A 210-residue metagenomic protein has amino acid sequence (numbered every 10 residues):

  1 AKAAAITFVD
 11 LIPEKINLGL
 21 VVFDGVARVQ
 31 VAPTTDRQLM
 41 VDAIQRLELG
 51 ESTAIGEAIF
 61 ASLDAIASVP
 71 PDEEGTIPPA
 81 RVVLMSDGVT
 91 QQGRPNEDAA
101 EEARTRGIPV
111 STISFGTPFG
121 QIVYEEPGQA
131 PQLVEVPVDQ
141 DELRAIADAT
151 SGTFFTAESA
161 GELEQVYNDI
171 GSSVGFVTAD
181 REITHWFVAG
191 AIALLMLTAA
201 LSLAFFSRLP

Functional and structural regions predicted by a protein language model:
A1-L18, A32-R37: …and closely analogous acidic/polar surface helices at protein-protein or active-site interfaces in A-domain-like
E14, F23-V26, D36, Q45-L49 (+4 more regions): Solvent-exposed coil/turn segments that connect beta secondary-structure elements in extracytoplasmic/periplasmic
L20-V21, R28-E48, F60, A67 (+2 more regions): Non-transmembrane functional regions of envelope-associated proteins
R28-Q30, G120, E164: Generic structural signal for helix capping and beta-alpha/helix-loop junctions
L47-L49, T53, E57-F60, D72-R81 (+2 more regions): VWA/integrin I-like adhesion module and closely mimicked acidic/polar interface patches used
G152-R181: Juxtamembrane amphipathic/hinge helix adjacent to a transmembrane helix
S172-P210: C-terminal signal-anchor/stop-transfer transmembrane helix together with its immediate cytosolic, Lys/Arg-enriched
